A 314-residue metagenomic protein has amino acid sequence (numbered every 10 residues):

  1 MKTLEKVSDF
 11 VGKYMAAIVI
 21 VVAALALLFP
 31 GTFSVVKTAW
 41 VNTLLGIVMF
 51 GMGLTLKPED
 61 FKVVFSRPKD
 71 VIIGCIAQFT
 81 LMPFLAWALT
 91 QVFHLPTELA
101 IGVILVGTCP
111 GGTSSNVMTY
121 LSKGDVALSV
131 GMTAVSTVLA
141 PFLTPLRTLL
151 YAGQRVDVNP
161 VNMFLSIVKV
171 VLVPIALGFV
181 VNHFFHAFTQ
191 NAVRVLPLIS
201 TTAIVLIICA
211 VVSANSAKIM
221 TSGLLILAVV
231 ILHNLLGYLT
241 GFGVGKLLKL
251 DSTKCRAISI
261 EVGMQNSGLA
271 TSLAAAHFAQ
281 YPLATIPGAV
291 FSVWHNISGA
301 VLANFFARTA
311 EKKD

Functional and structural regions predicted by a protein language model:
M1-D314: Alpha-helical transmembrane segments of multi-pass small-molecule/ion transporters
